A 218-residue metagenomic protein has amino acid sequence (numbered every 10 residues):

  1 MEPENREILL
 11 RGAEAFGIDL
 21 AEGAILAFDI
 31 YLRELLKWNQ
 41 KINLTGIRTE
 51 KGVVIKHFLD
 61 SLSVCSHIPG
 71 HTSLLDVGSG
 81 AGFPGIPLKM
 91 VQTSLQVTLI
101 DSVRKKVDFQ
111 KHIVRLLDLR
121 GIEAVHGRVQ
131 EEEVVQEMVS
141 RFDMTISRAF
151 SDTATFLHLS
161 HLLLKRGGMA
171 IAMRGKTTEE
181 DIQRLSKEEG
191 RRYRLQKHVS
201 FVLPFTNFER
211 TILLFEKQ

Functional and structural regions predicted by a protein language model:
M1-H71, L75, K105-D108, H112-I122: Class I SAM-dependent transferase core
I18, I42-T45, K51-G52, K56 (+5 more regions): Flexible, active-site-adjacent loop/turn segments at secondary-structure boundaries
R33, I86, R210: Change "...and in nucleic-acid phosphodiester-cleaving endonucleases..." to "...and in nucleic-acid processing enzymes
G78: Conserved glycine-centered beta->alpha loop in an early N-terminal alpha/beta scaffold
A81-S94: Conserved SAM-binding loop of SAM-dependent methyltransferases across substrates and taxa, primarily the Class I
S94-T98, S102-Q218: S-adenosylmethionine
